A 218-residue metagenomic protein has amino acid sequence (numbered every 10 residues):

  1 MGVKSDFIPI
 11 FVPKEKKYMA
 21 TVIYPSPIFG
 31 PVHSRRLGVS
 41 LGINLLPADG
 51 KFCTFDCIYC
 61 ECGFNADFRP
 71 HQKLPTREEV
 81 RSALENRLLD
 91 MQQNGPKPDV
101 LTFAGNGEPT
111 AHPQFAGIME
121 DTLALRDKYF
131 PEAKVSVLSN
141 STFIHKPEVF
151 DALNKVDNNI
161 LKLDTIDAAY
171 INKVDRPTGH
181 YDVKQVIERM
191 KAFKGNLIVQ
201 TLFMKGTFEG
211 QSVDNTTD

Functional and structural regions predicted by a protein language model:
M1-P9: Intrinsically disordered, low-complexity segments enriched in serine/proline and basic residues
K4, K16-K17: Polybasic, lysine-rich low-complexity intrinsically disordered segments
A20-L45: Short, charged low-complexity linear segments at domain edges
R36-E79: Canonical Radical SAM [4Fe-4S] cluster-binding loop centered on the CxxxCxxC motif and its immediate flanking residues
G63-V100, Q114-G117: Conserved alpha-helical substructure of the radical SAM core
L101-N106: Short glycine-rich or small-residue beta-strand-to-loop segments that form or flank ligand, phosphate, metal/Fe-S
A111-D218: Conserved AdoMet/S-adenosylmethionine-binding subsite of the radical SAM
